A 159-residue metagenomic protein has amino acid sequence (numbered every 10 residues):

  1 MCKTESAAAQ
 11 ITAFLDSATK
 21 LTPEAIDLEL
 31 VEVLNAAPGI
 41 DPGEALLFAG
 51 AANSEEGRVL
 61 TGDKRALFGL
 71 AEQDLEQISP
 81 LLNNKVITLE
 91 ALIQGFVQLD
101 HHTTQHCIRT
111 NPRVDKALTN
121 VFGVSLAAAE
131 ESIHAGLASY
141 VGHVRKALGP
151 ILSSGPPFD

Functional and structural regions predicted by a protein language model:
M1-G57, K64-D159: Active-site-proximal, substrate-binding regions of enzyme catalytic domains and RNA-binding/basic surfaces
